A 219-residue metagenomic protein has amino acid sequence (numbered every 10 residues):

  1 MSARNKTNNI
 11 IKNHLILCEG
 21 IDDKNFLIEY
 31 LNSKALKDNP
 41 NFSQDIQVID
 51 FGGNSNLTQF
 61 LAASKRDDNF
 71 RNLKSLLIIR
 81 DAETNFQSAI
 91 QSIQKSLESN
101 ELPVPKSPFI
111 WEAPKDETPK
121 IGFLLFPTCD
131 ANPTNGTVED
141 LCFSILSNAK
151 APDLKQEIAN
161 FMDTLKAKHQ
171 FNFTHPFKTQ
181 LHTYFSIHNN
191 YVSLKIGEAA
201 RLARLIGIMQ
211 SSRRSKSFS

Functional and structural regions predicted by a protein language model:
M1-L17, K24, E29-Y30, K34 (+2 more regions): Nucleic-acid enzyme cleavage-core boundary/entry regions
M1-N72, L77, T84: RecA-like P-loop NTPase motor core
I21, E83, Q87, N132 (+2 more regions): Generic detection of long, well-ordered alpha-helical segments
L31-A35, S64, D68, L97-V104 (+2 more regions): Hydrophobic, Leu/Ile/Phe/Ala-enriched alpha-helical segments that form helix-helix packing faces
G53, N85, T137, I196-G197: Helix N-terminus capping/helix-initiation residues
N54-T58, T128-N135, R201-L202: A short acidic, often aromatic-flanked loop/helix-cap motif at beta-alpha or helix-coil junctions that lines enzyme
D81-A82, T128: G-domain G4 guanine-recognition motif of GTPases
Q87-S186, N190: Activity-critical C-terminal alpha-helical subdomain
